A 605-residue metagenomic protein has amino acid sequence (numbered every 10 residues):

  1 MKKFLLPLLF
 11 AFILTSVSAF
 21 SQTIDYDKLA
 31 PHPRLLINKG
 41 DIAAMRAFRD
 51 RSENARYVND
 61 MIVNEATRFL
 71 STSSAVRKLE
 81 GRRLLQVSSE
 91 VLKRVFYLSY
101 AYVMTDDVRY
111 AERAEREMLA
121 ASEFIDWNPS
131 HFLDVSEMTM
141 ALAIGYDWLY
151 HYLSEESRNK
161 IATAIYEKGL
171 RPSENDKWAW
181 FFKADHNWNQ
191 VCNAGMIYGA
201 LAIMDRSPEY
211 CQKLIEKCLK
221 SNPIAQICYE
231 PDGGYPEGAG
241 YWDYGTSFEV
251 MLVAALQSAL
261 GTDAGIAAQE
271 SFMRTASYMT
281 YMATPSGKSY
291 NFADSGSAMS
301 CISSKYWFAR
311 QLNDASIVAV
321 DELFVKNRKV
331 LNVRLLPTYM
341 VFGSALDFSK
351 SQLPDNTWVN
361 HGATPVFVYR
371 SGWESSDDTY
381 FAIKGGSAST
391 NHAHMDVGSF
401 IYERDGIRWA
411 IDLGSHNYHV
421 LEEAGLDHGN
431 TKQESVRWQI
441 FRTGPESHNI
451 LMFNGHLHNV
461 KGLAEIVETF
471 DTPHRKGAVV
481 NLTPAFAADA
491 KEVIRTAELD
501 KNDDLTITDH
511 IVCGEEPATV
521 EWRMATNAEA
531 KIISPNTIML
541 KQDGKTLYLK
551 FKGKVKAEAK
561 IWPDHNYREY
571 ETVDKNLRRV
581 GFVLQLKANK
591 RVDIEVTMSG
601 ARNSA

Functional and structural regions predicted by a protein language model:
M1-F4, E249: Positively charged n-region of N-terminal signal peptides that target proteins for export
P7-S16: Bacterial N-terminal signal peptides
A19-Q22, E322-N327, V420-A605: CBM-like, beta-strand-rich accessory domains located in the C-terminal region of large, secreted polysaccharide-active
Y26, R34-R49, N54-K288, S295-G296: Aromatic-lined, polymer-binding surfaces characteristic of secreted/periplasmic polysaccharide-degrading enzymes
D27, P33, S371-E434, I440-P445: Terminal accessory carbohydrate-recognition/targeting modules of carbohydrate-active enzymes
P31, D134, M138, C192 (+9 more regions): Residues that flank catalytic or metal-binding motifs in active/ligand-binding sites
V135, N189, W242-G245, A268 (+6 more regions): Active-site-proximal structural scaffolding
W180, I203, Y244-W409, F470-R475 (+3 more regions): Carbohydrate-active enzyme catalytic cores, enriched for enzymes that act on polyanionic acidic polysaccharides
